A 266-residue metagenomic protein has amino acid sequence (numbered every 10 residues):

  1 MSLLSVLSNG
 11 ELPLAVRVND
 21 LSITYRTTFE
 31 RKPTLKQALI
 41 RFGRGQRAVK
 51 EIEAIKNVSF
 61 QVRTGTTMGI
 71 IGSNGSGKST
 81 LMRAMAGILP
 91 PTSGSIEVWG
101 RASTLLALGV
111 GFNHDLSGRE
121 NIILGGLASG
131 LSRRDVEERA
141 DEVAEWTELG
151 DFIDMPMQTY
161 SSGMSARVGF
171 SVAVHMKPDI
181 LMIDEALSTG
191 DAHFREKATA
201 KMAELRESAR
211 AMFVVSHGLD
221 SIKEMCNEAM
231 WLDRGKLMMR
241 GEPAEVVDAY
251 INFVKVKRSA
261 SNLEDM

Functional and structural regions predicted by a protein language model:
M1-A54, A244-D265: Pre-NBD coupling/linker segments of ABC/ABC-like ATPases
K36-G43, I123, D135-F152, S171: Conserved ABC ATPase "signature" region
I71-S73: The feature captures the beta-strand-to-loop junction immediately N-terminal to the Walker
S216-H217: H-loop/switch region of ABC-family ATPase nucleotide-binding domains
I222-E224: A short, surface-exposed alpha-helical micro-motif characterized by mixed small hydrophobic and charged/polar residues
R234-G235, Y250: Conserved ABC ATPase "signature" C-loop
R240-G241: ABC ATPase "signature
